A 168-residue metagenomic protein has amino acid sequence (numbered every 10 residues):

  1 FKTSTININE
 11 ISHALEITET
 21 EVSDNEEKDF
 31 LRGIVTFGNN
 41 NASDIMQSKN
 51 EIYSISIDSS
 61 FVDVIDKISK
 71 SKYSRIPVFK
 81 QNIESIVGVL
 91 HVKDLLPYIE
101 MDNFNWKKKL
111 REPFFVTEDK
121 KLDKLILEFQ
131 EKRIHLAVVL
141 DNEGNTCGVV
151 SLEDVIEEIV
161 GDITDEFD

Functional and structural regions predicted by a protein language model:
S4-D168: Soluble cytosolic regulatory domains appended to membrane proteins
